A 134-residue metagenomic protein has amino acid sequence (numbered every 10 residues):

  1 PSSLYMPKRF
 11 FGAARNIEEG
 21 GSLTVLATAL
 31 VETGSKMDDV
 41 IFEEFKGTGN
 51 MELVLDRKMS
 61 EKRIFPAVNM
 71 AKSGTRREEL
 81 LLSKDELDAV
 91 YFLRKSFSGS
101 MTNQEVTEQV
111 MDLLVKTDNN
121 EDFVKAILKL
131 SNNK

Functional and structural regions predicted by a protein language model:
P1-K134: P-loop NTPase catalytic core
